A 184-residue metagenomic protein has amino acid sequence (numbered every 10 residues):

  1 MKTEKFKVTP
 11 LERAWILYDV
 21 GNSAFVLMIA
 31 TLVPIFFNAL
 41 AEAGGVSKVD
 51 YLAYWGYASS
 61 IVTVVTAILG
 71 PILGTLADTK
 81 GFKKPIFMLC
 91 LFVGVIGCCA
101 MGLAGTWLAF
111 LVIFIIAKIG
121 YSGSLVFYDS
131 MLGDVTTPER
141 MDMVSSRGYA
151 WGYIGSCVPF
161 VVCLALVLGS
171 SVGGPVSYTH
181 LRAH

Functional and structural regions predicted by a protein language model:
F6-I61: Helix-loop boundary and gating motifs at the non-cytosolic
P34-I35, P159-Y178: Transmembrane alpha-helix termini and helix-breaking/packing motifs in multi-pass membrane transporters
Y57-T75: Central cavity-lining transmembrane alpha-helices of secondary-active solute carriers, predominantly the Major
G70-L91: Conserved MFS/SLC helix-loop-helix module at the cytosolic interface between two early adjacent transmembrane helices
F92-G105: C-terminal ends and interior cores of transmembrane alpha-helices in multi-pass membrane transporters/permeases
G97, A109-S124: Hydrophobic core of transmembrane alpha-helices in multi-pass small-molecule transporters, especially MFS/SLC-type
S146-C163: Glycine-rich segments within core transmembrane alpha-helices of 12-TM secondary carriers
T179-H184: Conserved small/polar residues in nucleotide/adenosyl-binding loops
